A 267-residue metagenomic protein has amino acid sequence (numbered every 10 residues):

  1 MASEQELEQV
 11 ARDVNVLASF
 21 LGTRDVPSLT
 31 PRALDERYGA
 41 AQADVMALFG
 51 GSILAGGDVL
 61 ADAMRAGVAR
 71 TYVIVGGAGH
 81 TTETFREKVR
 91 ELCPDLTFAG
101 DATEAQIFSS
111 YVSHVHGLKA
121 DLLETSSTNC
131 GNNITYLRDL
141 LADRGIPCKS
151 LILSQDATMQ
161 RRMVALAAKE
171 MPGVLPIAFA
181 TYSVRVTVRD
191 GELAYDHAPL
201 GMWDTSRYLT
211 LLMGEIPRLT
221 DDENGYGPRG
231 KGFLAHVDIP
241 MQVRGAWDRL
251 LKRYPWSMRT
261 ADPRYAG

Functional and structural regions predicted by a protein language model:
M1-M202, Y208, S257-G267: A structural signal for short, hydrophobic/glycine-enriched beta-strand patches
T187-P255: A conserved mid-domain beta-alpha-beta active-site/ligand-binding segment of alpha/beta enzyme cores
